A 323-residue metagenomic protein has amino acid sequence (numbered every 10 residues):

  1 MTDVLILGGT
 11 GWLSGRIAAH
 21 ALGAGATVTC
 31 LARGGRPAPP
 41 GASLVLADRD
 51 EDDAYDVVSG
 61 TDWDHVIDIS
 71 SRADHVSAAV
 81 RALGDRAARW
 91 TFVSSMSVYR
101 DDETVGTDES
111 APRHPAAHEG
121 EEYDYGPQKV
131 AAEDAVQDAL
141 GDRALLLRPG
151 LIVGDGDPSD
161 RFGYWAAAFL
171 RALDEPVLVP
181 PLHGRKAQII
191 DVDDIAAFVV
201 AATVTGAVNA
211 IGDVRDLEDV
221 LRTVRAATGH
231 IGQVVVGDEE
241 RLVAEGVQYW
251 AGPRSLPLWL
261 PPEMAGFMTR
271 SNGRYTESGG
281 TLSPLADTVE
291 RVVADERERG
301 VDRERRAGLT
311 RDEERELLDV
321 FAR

Functional and structural regions predicted by a protein language model:
V4-A24: N-terminal Rossmann NAD(P)H-binding glycine-rich loop of SDR-like oxidoreductase domains
T10, G35-A88, F92, V98-R100: NAD(P)H-binding glycine-rich loop region in Rossmannoid oxidoreductase-like domains and their noncatalytic homologs
T27-R33: Conserved glycine-rich Rossmann-like NAD(P)H-binding loop of the short-chain dehydrogenase/reductase
A78-V130, D138-A139, L145: Conserved Rossmann-fold NAD(P)-dependent oxidoreductase catalytic core, especially the SDR/UDP-sugar
E133-G156: Conserved beta-loop-beta element that borders a ligand/cofactor-binding pocket
G150-D160, P181-V192, I211-D213: Glycine-rich "substrate-gating" loop/helix at the edge of Rossmann-like oxidoreductase active sites
A167-I190, A201-A202: A conserved pocket-lining segment of Rossmann-fold NAD(P)-dependent short-chain dehydrogenase/reductase
F198-G266, R270-G273, E290-V293, E298-R323: Mid/C-terminal beta-alpha module of Rossmann-like enzyme folds, strongest in SDR-family dehydrogenases/epimerases
